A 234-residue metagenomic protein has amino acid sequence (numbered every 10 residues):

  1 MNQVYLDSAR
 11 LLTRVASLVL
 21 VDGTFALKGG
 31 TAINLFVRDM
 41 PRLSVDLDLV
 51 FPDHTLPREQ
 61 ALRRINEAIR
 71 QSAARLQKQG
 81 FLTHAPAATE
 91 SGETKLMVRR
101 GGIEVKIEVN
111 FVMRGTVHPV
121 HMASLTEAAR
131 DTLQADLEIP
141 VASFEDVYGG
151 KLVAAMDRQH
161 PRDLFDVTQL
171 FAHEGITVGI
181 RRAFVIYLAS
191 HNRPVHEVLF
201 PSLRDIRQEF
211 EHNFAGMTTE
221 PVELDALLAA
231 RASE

Functional and structural regions predicted by a protein language model:
M1-E234: Compositionally biased terminal segments of proteins
